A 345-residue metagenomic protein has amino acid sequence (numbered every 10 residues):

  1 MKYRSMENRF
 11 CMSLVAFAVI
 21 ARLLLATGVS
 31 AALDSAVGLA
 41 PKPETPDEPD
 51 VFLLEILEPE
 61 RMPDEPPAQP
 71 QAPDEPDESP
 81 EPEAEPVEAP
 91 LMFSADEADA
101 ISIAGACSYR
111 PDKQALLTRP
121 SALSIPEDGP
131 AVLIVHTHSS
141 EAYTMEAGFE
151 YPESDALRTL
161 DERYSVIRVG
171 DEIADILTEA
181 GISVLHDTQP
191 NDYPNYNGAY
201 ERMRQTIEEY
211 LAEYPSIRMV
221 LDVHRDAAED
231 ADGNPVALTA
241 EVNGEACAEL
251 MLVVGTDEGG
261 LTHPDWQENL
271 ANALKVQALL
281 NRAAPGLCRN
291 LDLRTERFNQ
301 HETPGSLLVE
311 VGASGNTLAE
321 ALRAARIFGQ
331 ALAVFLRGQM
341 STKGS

Functional and structural regions predicted by a protein language model:
F10-R218, A227-G233, R326, L336-G344: N-terminal catalytic or cofactor-binding beta/alpha core of small enzyme domains
L133-H136, V184-H186, M219-D222, M251-V254 (+2 more regions): Structural recognition of the beta-strand scaffold that forms the well-ordered cores of secreted hydrolase catalytic
S139-A142, P190-P194, R225-D230, D257-G260 (+2 more regions): Solvent-exposed loop/turn segments at secondary-structure junctions within structured extracellular/periplasmic domains
P152-A156, A228-P264: A short, glycine/acidic-enriched catalytic loop
G170-A174, R204-E208, L270-A273, Q277 (+3 more regions): Extracytoplasmic/secreted envelope proteins and their assembly/folding machinery, especially bacterial periplasmic
Q205-I207, D232-A240, L291-R297: Alpha-helical scaffolding within the catalytic cores of extracellular/periplasmic polymer-degrading hydrolases
D265-D292: Active-site-adjacent substrate-binding region of metalloamidase/peptidase-like peptide-processing proteins
G286-S345: Active-site-adjacent mobile loop/cap segments within catalytic or ligand-binding domains
